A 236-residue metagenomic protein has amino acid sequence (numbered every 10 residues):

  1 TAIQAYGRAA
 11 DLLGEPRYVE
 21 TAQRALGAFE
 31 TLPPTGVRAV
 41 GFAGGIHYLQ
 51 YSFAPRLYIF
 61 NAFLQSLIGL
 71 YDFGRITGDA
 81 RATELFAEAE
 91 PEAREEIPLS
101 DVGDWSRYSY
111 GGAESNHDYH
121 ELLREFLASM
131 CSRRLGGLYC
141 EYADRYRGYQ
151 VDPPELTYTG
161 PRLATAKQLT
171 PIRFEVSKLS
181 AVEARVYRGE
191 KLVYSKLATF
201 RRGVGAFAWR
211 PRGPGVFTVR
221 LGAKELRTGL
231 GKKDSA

Functional and structural regions predicted by a protein language model:
T1-A10, Y58-G74, S115-C131: Well-ordered alpha-helical segments within folded domains of soluble proteins
T1-L64: Extended ligand-binding groove/face enriched in aromatic
P16-G41, A80-W105, E141-Y158: Long, well-ordered core segments of solenoidal/helical folds
A39-N61, D101-F126: Carbohydrate-binding/catalytic loop surfaces
H120-V182, R188, V193-Y194: Terminal, non-catalytic domain-edge segments
V193-G215: Glycine-centered tight-turn motifs at strand-turn-strand junctions
G215-A223: Short, aromatic- and glycine-rich surface loops/edge beta-strands on solvent-exposed regions
E225-A236: Edge beta-strands of extracellular beta-sandwich domains
